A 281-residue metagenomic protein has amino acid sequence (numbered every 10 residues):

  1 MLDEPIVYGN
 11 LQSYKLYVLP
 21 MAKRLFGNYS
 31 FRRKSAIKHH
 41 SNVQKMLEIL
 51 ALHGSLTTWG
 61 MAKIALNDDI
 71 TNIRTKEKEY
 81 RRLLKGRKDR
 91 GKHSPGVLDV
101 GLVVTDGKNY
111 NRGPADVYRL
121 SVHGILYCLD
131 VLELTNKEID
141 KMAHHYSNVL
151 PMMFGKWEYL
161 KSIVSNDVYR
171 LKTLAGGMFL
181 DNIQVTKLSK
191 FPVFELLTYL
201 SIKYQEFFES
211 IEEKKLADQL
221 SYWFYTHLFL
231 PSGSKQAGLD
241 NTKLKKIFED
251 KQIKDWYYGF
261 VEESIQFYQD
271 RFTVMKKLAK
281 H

Functional and structural regions predicted by a protein language model:
D3-S55, V149-P151, Y159: Short alpha-helical segments that sit at the start of domains
I49-L56, I73, N182, T186 (+1 more regions): Short S/T/G/P-rich N-terminal loop/turn motif that feeds into the first structured element of a domain
S55-T75: Short acidic, hydrophobic short linear motifs in intrinsically disordered regions
I70-D106: Short amphipathic alpha-helical interaction segments
G107-N109, Y146-S147: Short beta-strand
R112-H145: Short, amphipathic alpha-helical interaction segments positioned at domain boundaries
K137-E262: Exposed, interaction-prone assembly regions rather than primary DNA-binding/catalytic cores
